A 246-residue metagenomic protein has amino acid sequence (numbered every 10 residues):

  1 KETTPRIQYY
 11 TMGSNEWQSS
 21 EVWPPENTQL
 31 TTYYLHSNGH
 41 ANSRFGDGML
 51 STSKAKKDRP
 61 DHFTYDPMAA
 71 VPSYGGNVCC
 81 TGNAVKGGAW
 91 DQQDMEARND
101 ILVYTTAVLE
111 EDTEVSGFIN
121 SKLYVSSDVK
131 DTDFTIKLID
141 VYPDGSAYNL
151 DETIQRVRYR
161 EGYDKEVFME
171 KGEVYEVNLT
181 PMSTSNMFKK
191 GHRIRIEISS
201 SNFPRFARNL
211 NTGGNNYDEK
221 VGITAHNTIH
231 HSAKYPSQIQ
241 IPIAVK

Functional and structural regions predicted by a protein language model:
K1-K246: C-terminal, loop-rich substrate-recognition/catalytic regions characterized by aromatic stacking residues
